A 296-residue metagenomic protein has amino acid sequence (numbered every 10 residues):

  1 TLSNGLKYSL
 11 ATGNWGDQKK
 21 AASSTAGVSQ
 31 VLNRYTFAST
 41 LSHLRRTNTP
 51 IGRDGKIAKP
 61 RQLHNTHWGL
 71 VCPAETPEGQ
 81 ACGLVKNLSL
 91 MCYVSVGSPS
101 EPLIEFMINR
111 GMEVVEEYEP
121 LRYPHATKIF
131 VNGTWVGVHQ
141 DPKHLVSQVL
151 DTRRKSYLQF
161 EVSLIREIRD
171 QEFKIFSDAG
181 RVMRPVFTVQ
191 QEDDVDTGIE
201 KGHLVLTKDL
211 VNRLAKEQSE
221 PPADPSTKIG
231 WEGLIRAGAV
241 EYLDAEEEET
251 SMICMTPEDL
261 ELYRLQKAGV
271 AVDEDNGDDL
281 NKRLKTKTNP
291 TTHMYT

Functional and structural regions predicted by a protein language model:
T1-T296: Conduit-forming functional cores of very large proteins
